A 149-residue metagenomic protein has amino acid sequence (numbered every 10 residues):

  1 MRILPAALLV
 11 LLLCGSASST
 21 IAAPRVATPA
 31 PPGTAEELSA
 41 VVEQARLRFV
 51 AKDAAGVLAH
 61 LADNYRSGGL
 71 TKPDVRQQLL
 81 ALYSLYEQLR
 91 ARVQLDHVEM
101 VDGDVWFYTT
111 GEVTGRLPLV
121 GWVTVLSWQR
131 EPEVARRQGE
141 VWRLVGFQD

Functional and structural regions predicted by a protein language model:
M1-L4: Positively charged n-region of N-terminal signal peptides that target proteins for export
A6-S16: Bacterial N-terminal signal peptides
S18-A55, A59, G68, R76 (+1 more regions): Short, low-complexity N-terminal intrinsically disordered segments enriched in polar/charged residues
T20-R25, W106, T124-D149: Short beta-strand edge/turn micro-motifs at domain boundaries
L61-N64, T71, H97, D102 (+3 more regions): A mature extracytoplasmic/lumenal domain signature
T71-K72, R90: Short, glycine-/polar-rich solvent-exposed loops and beta-turns at beta-strand/coil boundaries
L80-V125: Surface-exposed, charged secondary-structure patches
